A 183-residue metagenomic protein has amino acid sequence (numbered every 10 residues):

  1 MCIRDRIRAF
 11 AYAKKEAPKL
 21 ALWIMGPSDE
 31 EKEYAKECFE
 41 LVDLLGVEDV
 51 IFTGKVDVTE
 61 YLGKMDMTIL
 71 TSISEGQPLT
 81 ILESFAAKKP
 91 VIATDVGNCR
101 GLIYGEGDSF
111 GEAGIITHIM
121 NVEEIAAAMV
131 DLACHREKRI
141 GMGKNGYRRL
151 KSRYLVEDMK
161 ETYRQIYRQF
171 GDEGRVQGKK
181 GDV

Functional and structural regions predicted by a protein language model:
M1-I3: Short, small-residue-biased leader/transition segments that mark boundaries at the very start of proteins
A21-K36: Glycosyltransferase donor-sugar binding loop
A35-K55: Nucleotide-activated donor-binding/catalytic signature segment of Leloir-type glycosyltransferases, i.e., the conserved
G54-M65, A86: Short acidic alpha-helix that forms the nucleotide-activated donor recognition element in Leloir-type transferases
I73: Aromatic "clamp/platform" in nucleotide-sugar-dependent glycosyltransferases that forms part of the donor/acceptor
P90-A93, N98-I103: Short hydrophobic beta-strand element within catalytic cores of glycosyltransferases and related nucleotide-activated
Y104-V122, D131-R136: Conserved acidic donor-binding segment of nucleotide-sugar-dependent glycosyltransferases
E124, D131, K138-S152, M159-Q165: A short, well-ordered alpha-helix in the C-terminal region of glycosyltransferases
